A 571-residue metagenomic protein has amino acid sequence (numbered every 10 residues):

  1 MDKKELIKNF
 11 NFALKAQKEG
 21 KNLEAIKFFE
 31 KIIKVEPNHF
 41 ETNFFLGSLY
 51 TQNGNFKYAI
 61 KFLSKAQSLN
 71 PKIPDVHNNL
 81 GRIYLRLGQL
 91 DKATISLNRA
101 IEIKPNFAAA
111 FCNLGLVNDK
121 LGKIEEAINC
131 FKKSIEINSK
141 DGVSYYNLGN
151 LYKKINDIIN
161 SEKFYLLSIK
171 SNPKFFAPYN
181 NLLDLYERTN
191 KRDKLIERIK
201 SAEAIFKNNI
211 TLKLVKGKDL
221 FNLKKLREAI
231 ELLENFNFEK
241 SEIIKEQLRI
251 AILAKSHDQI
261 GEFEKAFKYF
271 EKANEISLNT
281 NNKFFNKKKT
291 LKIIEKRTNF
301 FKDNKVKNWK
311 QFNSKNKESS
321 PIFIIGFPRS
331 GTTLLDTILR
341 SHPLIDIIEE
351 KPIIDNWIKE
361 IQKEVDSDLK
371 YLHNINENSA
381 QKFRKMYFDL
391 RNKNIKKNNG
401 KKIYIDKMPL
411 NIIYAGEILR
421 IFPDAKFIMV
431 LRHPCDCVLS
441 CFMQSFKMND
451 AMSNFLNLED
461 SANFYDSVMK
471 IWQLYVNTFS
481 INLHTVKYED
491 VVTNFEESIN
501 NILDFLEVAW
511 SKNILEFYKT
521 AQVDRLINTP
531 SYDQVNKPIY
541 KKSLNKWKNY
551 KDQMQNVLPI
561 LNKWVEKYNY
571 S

Functional and structural regions predicted by a protein language model:
E5-V35, S48, Q52: Alpha-helical segment of the N-proximal tetratricopeptide repeat
F10, L14, E41-Q52, D75-R86 (+5 more regions): Conserved alpha-helical positions within TPR/SEL1-like repeat arrays
V35, L69, I103, I137 (+4 more regions): Structural marker of alpha-solenoid helical repeat scaffolds
I196, A202, R227-E242, R249-P321 (+4 more regions): PAPS-dependent sulfotransferases, especially Golgi type II membrane carbohydrate sulfotransferases
K315-R420, V430: Phosphate-binding active sites in nucleotide-utilizing proteins
